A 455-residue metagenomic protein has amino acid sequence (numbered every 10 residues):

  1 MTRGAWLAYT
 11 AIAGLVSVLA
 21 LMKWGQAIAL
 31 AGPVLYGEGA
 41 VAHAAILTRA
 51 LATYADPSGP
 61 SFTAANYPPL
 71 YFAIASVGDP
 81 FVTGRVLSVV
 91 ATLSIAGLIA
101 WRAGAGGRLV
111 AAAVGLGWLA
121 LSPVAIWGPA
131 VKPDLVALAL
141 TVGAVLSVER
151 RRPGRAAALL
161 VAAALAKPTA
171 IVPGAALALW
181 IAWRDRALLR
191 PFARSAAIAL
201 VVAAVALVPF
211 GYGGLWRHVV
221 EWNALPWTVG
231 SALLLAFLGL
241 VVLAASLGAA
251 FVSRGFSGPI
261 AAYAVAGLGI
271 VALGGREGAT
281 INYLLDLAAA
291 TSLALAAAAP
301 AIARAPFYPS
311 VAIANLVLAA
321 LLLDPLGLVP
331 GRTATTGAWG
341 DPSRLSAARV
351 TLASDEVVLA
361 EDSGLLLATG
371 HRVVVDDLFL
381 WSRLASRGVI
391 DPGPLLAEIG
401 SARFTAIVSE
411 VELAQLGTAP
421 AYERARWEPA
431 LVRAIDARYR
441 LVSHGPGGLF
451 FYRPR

Functional and structural regions predicted by a protein language model:
R3, A158, P173-A199, L247-F256 (+2 more regions): Perimembrane helix-loop-helix junctions
G39-T63, P69-L70: Extracytosolic helix-loop segments that constitute the early lumenal/periplasmic catalytic or substrate-binding loops
A45, L98, G117-A120, V136-R155 (+2 more regions): Specific aromatic-rich, kink-prone transmembrane helix
P69, A73, V77-S94, W127: Loop-to-helix entry region of an early transmembrane alpha helix in multi-pass inner-membrane enzymes
V82-L109, G143: Transmembrane-helix motifs of polytopic, lipid-linked glycan transferases
G115, T141-S147, P153-P168, P173-I181 (+2 more regions): Membrane-interface alpha helices of multi-pass inner-membrane proteins
I126-V136: Short acidic/glycine- and proline-prone juxtamembrane loop motifs at membrane-interface regions of multi-pass membrane
T169, L318-R455: Extracytoplasmic
